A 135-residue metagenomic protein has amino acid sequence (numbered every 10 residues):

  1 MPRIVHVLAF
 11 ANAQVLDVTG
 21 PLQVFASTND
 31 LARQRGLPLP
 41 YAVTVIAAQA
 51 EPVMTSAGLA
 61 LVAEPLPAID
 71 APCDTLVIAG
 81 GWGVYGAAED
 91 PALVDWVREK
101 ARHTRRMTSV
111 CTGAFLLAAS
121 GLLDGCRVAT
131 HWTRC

Functional and structural regions predicted by a protein language model:
M1-M107, F115-A119: Extended, subdomain-level signal for the structured scaffold at the beginning of enzyme domains
M107-T108, A129: Structural detector of well-ordered beta-strand residues that form the stable sheet scaffold of enzyme domains
D124-C135: A conserved active-site-flanking secondary-structure segment within enzyme catalytic domains
